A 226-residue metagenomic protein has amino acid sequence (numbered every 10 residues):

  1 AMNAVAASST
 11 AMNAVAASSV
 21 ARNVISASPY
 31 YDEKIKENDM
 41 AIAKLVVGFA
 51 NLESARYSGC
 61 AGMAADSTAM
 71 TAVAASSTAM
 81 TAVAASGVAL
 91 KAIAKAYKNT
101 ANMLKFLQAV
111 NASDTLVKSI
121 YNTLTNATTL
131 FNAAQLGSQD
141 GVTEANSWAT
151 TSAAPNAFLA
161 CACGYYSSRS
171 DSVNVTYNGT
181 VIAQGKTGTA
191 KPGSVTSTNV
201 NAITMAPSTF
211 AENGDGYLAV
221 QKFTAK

Functional and structural regions predicted by a protein language model:
A1-F131: Repetitive, compositionally biased segments used for assembly/scaffolding
A27, V200-A202, K226: Proteins with a high burden of low-complexity, intrinsically disordered sequence enriched in S/T/G/P/A and R, requiring
K118, N122, T128-T180, P207 (+2 more regions): Beta-rich globular "head" domains
N146-S152, T189-V200: Exposed aromatic-hydrophobic patches
I182-G185: Short beta-strand segments within Ig-like beta-sandwich modules, predominantly Fibronectin type-III
S194-E212: Noncatalytic modules at the cell exterior or secretory-pathway interfaces, chiefly beta-strand-rich lectin/adhesion
